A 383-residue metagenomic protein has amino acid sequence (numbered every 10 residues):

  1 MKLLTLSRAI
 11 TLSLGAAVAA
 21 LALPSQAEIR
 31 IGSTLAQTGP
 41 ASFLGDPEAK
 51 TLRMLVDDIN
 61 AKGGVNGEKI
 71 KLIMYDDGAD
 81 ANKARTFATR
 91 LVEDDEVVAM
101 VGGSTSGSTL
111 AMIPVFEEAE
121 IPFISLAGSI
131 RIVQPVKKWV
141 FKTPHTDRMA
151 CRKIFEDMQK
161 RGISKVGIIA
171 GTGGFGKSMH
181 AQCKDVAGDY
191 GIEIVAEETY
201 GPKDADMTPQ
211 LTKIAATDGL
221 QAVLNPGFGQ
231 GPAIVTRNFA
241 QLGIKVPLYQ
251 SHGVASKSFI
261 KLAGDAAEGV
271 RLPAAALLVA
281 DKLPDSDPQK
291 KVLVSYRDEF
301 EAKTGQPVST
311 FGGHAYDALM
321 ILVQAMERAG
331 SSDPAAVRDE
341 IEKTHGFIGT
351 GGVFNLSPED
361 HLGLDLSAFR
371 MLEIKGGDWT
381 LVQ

Functional and structural regions predicted by a protein language model:
K2-T5, I10-S13, A27-Q383: Extracytosolic ligand-binding ectodomains
V18-A27: Sec/Tat signal peptide C-region and signal peptidase I cleavage site
